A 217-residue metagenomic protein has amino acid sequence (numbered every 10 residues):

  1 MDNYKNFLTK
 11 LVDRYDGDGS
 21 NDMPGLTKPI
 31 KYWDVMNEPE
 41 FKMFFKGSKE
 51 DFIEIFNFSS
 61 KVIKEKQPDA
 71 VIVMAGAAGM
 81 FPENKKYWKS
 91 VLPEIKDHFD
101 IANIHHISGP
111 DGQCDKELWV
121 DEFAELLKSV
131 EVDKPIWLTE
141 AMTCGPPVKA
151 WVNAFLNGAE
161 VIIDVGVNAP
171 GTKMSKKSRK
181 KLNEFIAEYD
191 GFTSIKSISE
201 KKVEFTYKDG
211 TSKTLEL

Functional and structural regions predicted by a protein language model:
M1-D100, H105-E125, S129, A141-V152: Active-site cleft segment of glycoside hydrolase catalytic domains centered on the general acid/base Glu
V71, P135, V161: Residues at the starts of beta-strands that form the adenosine-phosphate
H98, V132, N157-G158: Short, structured coil segments at secondary-structure junctions
I136-E140: Short acidic/histidine-rich active-site segments
T143-L217: Aromatic- and carboxylate-lined catalytic core of secreted/periplasmic carbohydrate-active enzymes
